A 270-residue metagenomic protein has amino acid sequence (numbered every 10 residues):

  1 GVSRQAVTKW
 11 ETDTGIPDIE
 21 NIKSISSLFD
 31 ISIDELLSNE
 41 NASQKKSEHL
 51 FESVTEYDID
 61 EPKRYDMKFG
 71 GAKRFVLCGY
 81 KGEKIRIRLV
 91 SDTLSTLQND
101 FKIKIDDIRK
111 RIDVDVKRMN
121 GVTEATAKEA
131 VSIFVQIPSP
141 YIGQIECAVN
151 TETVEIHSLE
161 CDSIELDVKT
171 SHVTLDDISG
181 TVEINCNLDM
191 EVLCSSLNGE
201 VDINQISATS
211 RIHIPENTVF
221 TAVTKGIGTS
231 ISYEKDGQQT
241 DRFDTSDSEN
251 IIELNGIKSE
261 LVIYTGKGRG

Functional and structural regions predicted by a protein language model:
V2-I16, N39-N41: Recognition helix of helix-turn-helix/homeodomain-like DNA-binding domains that insert into the DNA major groove
E20-E35: DNA major-groove recognition helix of helix-turn-helix/homeodomain DNA-binding modules
N39-I85, L89-T96, A125-A127, G237-S248: Short acidic/polar N-terminal linker immediately downstream of export determinants
E56-D60, V76, Q98-S179, R242-G270: Right-handed parallel beta-helix
Y65-K68, C147, A222-T224: Active-site alpha-helical segments that house and flank conserved acidic catalytic motifs for diphosphate chemistry
G71, S91-T93, N120, T151 (+5 more regions): Beta-strand elements of well-folded, non-transmembrane domains
K84-R86, I142-Q144, S163, T181 (+2 more regions): Exposed beta-strand and adjacent loop surfaces of beta-rich binding modules that mediate intermolecular recognition
D176-G270: Short, surface-exposed interaction patches in beta-rich subdomains that mediate adhesion/assembly near membranes
